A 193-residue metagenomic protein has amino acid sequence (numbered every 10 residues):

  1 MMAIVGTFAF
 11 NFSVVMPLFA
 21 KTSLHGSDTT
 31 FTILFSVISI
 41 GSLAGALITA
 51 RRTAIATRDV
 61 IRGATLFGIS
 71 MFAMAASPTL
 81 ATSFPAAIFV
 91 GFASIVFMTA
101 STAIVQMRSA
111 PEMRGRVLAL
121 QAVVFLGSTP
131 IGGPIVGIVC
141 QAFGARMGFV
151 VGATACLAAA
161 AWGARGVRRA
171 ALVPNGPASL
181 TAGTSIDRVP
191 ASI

Functional and structural regions predicted by a protein language model:
M1: Acidic/histidine-enriched alpha-helical segments
I4, A9, M16-I193: C-terminal transmembrane bundle of multi-pass solute transporters/carriers
